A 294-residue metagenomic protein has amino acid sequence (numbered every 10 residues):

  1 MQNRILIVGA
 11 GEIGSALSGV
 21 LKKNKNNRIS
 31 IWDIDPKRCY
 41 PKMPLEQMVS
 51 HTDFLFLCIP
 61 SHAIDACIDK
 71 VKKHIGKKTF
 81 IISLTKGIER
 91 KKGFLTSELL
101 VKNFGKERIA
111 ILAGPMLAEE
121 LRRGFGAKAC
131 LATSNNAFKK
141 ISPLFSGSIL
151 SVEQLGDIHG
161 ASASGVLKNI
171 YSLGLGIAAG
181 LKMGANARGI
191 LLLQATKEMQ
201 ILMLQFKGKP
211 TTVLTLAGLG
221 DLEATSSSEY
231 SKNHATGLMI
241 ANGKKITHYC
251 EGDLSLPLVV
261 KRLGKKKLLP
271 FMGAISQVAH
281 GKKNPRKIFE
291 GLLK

Functional and structural regions predicted by a protein language model:
M1-F54: NAD(P)+-binding Rossmann beta1-loop-alpha1 motif at the extreme N-terminus of oxidoreductases
Q2, L175, L204-K294: NAD(P)-dependent Rossmann-like dehydrogenase/reductase catalytic/cofactor-binding core
V8, E12, A16, H62 (+16 more regions): Conserved active-site and cofactor/substrate-binding residues in soluble primary-metabolism enzymes
L17-S18, L45-F125, I141-P143: Rossmann-like NAD(P)(H) cofactor-binding subdomain of soluble oxidoreductases
V20, N24, W32, R38 (+11 more regions): Change "in soluble alpha/beta enzymes" to "in soluble alpha/beta proteins
H74, L99-E107, G126-T212: Internal alpha-helical scaffold of NAD(P)-dependent oxidoreductase catalytic cores
S83, R108-A113, V152-G156, T215 (+1 more regions): General beta-strand structural signal in soluble alpha/beta enzymes
